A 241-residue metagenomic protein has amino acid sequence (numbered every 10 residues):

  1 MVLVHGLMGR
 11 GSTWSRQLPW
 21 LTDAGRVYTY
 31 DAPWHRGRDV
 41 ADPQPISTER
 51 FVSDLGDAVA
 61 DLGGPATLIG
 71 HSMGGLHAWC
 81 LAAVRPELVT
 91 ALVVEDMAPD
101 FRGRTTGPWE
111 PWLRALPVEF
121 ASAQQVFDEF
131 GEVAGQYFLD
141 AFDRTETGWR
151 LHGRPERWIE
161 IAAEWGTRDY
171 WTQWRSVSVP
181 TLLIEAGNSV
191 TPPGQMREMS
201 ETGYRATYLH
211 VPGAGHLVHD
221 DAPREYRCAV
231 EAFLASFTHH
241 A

Functional and structural regions predicted by a protein language model:
G6-R16, V27: Serine-hydrolase catalytic-loop signature spanning alpha/beta hydrolases and amidase-signature enzymes
M8, A32-R36, P99, G215-V218: Alpha/beta-hydrolase active-site loop signature
R16-L18, Y28-I69, C228: Active-site loop/oxyanion-hole signature of alpha/beta-hydrolase fold enzymes
G70, G74, A78: Gly/Ala-rich beta-loop-alpha elbow adjacent to hydrolase catalytic centers
W79-A83, T90-E119: Flexible "cap/lid" loop of the alpha/beta hydrolase fold
G107, A121-Q173: Conserved alpha/beta-hydrolase catalytic His-Asp/Glu region
R150-T202, T207-H210: Conserved serine/cysteine hydrolase catalytic core
A214-R227: Catalytic histidine-centered segment of alpha/beta-hydrolase-like enzymes
